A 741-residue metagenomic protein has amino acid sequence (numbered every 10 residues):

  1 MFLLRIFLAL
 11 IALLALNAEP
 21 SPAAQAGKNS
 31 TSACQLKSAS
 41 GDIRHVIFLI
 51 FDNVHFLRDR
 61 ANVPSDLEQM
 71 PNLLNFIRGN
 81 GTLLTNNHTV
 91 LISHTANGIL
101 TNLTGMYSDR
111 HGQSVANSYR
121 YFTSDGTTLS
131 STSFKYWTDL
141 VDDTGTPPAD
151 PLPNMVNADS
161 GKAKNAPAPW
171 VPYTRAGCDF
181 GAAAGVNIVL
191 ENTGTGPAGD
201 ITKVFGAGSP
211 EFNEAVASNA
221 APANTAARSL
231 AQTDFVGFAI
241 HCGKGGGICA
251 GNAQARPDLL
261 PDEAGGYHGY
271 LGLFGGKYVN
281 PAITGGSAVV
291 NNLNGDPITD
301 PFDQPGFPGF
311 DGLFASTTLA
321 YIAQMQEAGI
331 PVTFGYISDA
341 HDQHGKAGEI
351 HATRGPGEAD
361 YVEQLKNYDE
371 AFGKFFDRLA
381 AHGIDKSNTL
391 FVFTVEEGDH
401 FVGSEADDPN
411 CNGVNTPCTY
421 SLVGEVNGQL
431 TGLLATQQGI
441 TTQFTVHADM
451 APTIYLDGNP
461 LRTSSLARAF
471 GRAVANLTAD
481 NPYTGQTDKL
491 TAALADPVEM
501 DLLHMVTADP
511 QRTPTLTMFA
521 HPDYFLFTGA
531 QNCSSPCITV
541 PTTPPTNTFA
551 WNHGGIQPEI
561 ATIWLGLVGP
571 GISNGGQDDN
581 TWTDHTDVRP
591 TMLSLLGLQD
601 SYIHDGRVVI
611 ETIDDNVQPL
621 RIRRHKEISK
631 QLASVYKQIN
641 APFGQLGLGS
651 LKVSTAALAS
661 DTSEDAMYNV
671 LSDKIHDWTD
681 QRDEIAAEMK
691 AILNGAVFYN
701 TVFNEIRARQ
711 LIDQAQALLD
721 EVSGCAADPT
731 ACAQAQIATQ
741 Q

Functional and structural regions predicted by a protein language model:
R5-A15: Bacterial N-terminal signal peptides
N29, I92-N97, T104, R110-Q254 (+4 more regions): Secreted, luminal/periplasmic, and some membrane-associated catalytic domains that remodel anionic oxygen-ester
D42-F56, I77, N102, V332-I337 (+5 more regions): Beta-strand elements within well-structured catalytic alpha/beta cores of enzymes that handle phosphate/sulfate esters
D42-I47, G79-T85, R110, L129-T132 (+4 more regions): Loop/turn elements at helix/coil->beta-strand transitions in domains of secreted/extracellular proteins
L57-R110: Short, structured active-site-proximal loop/turn typified by the sulfatase FGly-forming signature C/S-X-P-X-R
S65-E68, V90, E363-K366, G432-R472 (+3 more regions): A short beta-strand-to-alpha-helix junction
I322, Q326-Y368: Active-site His/acidic residue clusters
P482-R512, D587, L598-K630: Polar, surface-exposed loop/tail segments that function as active-site lids or cofactor/substrate-recognition elements
